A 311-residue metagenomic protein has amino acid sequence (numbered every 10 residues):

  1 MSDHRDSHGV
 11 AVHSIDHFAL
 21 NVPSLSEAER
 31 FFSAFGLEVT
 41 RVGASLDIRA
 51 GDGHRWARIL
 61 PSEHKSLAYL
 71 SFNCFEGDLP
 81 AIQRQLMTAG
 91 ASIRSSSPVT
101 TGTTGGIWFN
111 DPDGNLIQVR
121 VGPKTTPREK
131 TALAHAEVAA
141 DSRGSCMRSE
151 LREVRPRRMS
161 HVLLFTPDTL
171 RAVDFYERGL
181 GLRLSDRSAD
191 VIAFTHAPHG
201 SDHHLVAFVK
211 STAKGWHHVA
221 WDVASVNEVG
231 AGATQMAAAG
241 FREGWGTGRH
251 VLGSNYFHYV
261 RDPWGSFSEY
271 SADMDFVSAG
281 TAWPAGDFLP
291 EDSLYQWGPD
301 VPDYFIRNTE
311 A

Functional and structural regions predicted by a protein language model:
M1-S26, Y69-L70, T131-L170, S201 (+3 more regions): N-terminal beta-strand motif that seeds the catalytic metal site of vicinal oxygen chelate
V10-R55, L164-H203: Core segments of cupin and vicinal oxygen chelate
H13, P23-S26, G43-A44, S71-L116 (+4 more regions): Vicinal oxygen chelate
S14-F18, V22, F32, L37 (+10 more regions): Short, structured motif recognition centered on aromatic/hydrophobic residues
F18, F31, R58-S62, L70-N73 (+10 more regions): A structural feature that tracks compact, well-ordered secondary-structure segments with a strong bias toward
I48-G53, P61-S62, F109-P112, H196-H199 (+1 more regions): Active-site beta-strand termini and strand-to-loop segments that position acidic
P98-V99, R187, K210-S211: A conserved beta-strand-loop-helix scaffold within acyl/acetyltransferase catalytic domains
K124-A140, F276-L289: A short, polar/charged loop-to-alpha-helix boundary motif
